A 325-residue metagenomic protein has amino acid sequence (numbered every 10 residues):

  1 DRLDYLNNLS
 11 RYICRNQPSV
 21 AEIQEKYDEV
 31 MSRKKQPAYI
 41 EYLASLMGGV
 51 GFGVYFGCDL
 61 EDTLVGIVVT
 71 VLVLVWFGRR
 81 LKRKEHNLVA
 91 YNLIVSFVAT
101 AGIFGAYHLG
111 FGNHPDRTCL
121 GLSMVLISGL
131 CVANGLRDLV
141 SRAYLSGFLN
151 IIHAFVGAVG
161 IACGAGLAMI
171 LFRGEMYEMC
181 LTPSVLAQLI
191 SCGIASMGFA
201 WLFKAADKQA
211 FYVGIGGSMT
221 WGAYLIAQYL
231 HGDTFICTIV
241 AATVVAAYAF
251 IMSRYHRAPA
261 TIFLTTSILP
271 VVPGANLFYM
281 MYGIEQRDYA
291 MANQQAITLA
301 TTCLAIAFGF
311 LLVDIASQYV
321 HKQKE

Functional and structural regions predicted by a protein language model:
D1-L43, F308: Cytosolic regulatory and coupling regions of membrane transport/channel systems
V20-R33, M47-L60, V75-N87, I170-C180 (+3 more regions): Short juxtamembrane and helix-loop transition motifs at transmembrane-helix boundaries in membrane proteins
K35-D116, L120, M124-S128, A210-Y212: Core alpha-helical transmembrane segments of integral membrane proteins
N92, S96, F235-A246, M252: Active-site pocket-lining segment
S96-A106, T220-Q228, A275: A generic, lipid-embedded transmembrane alpha helix
H108-F199, K204-K208, Y212-A223, F235-C237 (+2 more regions): Generic detector of multi-pass transmembrane helix bundles and their immediately adjacent loops in polytopic membrane
A223, A246-A260: Membrane-helix boundary/interface segments in integral membrane proteins
Q318-E325: Short, charged juxtamembrane terminal tails flanking transmembrane helices
